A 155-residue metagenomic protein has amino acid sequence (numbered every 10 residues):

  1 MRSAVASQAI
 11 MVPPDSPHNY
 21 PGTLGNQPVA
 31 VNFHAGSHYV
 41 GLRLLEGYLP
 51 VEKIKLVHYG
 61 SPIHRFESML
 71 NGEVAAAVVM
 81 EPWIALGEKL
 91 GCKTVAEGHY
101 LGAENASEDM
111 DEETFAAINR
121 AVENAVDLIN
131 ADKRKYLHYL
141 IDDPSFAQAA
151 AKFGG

Functional and structural regions predicted by a protein language model:
M1-L49, L56-V57, V95: Short, glycine-/small- and polar/acidic-enriched structural segments that line small-molecule recognition paths
V5, L49-V51, N71, K89: Short, well-ordered coil/turn elements that cap or connect secondary structure elements
S16, L70-V74, Q148-G154: Short, charged low-complexity intrinsically disordered segments located at boundaries of structured domains
S16-Y20, A85, A147: A generic alpha-helix propensity feature with a strong bias for hydrophobic helices
N19-G22, R43-E46, S61-H64, A116 (+1 more regions): A short alpha-helix capping/helix-coil boundary motif
F33-E52, R120-G155: Ligand-binding clefts/hinges and TM-proximal coupling segments of bilobed small-molecule sensing domains
V57, S61-D143: Pocket-lining segment of extracytoplasmic ligand-binding domains
